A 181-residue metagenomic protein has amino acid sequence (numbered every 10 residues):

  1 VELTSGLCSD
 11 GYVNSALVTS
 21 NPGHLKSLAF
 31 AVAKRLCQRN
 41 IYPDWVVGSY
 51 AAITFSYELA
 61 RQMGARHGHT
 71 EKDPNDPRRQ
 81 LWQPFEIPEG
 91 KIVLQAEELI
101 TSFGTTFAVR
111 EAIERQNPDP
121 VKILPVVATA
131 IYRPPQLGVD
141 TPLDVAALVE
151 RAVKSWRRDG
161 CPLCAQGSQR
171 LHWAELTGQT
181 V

Functional and structural regions predicted by a protein language model:
V1-N40, L176-V181: Active-site-facing substrate-recognition patch
K34, R61, E111, R115: Short, well-ordered alpha-helices that flank and scaffold nucleotide-derived cofactor binding pockets
N40-A51: Short glycine-rich phosphate-binding loop at a beta-alpha junction
P43-D44, K91-V93, K122-P125: Conserved acidic residues
V46-V47, G68, A146: Structural detector of well-ordered beta-strand residues that form the stable sheet scaffold of enzyme domains
V47-G48, E71, E97, A128-Y132: Short beta-strand/turn micro-motifs composed of small residues that flank or help shape donor/cofactor-binding pockets
I53-E97, T101-A108: Short, glycine/charge-rich flexible loops or terminal/linker lids adjacent to PRPP-binding catalytic cores
R110-V181: PRPP-dependent phosphoribosyltransferase catalytic core
